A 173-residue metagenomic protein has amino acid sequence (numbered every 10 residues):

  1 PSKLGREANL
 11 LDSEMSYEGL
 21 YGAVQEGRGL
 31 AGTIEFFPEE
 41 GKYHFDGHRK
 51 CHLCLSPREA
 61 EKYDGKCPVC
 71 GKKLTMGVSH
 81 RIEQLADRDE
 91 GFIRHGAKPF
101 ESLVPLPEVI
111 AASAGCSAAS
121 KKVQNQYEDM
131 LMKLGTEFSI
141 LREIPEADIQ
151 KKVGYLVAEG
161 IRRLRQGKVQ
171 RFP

Functional and structural regions predicted by a protein language model:
P1-P173: Charged catalytic cores and adjacent phosphate/nucleic-acid-binding surfaces used for phosphate/nucleic-acid chemistry
